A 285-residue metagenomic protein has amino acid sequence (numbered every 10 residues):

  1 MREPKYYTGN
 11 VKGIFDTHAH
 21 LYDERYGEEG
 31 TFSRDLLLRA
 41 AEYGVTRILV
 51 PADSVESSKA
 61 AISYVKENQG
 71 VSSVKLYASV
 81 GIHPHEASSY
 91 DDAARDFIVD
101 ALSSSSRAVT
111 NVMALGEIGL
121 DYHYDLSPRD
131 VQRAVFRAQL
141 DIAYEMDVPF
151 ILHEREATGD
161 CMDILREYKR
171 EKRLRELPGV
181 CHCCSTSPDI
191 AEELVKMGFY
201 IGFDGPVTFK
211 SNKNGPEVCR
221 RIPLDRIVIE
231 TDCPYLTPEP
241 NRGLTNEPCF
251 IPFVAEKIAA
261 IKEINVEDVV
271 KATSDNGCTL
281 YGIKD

Functional and structural regions predicted by a protein language model:
M1-D285: Mid-domain alpha/beta scaffold segments of enzyme catalytic cores
